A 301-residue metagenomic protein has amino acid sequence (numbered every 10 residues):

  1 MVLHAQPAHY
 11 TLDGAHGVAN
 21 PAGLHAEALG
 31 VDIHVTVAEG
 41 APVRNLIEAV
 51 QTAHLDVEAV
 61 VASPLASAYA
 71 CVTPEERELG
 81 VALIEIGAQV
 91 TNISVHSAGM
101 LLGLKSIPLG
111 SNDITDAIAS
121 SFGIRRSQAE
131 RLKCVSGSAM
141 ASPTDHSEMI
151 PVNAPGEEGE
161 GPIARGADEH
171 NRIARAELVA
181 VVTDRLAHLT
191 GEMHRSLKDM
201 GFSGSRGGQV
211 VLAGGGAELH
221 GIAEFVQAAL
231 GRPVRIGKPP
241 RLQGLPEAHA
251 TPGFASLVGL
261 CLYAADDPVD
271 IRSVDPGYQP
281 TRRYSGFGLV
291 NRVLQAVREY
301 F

Functional and structural regions predicted by a protein language model:
M1-A82, M100-L102, R125-S127, C134-V179 (+3 more regions): Nucleotide/phosphate-binding catalytic cleft detector across ATP-hydrolyzing and phosphate-transferring enzymes
A38-E39, G137-M140, S205-A229: Glycine-rich phosphate-binding loops at beta-strand->alpha-helix junctions
V50, E85, I118, M193 (+2 more regions): Residue-level signature of catalytic and energy-coupling elements of molecular machines, predominantly ATP/GTP-dependent
A62-A66, A98, S106-L109, C134 (+1 more regions): Short, ordered loop/turn segments at secondary-structure junctions
L83-V90, H96-G99, I107-N112, G214-L219: A short acidic Gly-Thr/Ser loop motif
P108-E130: A conserved active-site cap/scaffold subdomain adjacent to cofactor or substrate pockets
T190, H194-Q209: Phosphate/pyrophosphate-binding loops at sites that engage ATP/ADP/AMP, CoA/4′-phosphopantetheine, polyphosphate
A228-L257: Conserved phosphate-binding/catalytic loops in two-lobed NTP-binding clefts
